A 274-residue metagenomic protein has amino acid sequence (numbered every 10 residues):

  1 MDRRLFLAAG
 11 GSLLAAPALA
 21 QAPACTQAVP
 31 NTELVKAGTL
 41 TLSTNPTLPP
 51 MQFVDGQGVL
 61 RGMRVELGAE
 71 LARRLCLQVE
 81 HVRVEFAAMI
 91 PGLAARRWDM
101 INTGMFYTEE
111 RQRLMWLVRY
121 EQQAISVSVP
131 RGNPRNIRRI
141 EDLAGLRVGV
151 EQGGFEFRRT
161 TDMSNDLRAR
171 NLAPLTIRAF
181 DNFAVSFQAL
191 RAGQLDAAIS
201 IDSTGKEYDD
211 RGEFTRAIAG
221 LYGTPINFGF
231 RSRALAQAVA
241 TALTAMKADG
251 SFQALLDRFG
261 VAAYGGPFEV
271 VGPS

Functional and structural regions predicted by a protein language model:
L5-Q21: N-terminal export signals
A22-C25, V65-R74, N133-P134, E141-F155 (+1 more regions): Extended ligand-binding regions for polar small-molecule ligands
P23-G104, A179, D249, R258: Extracytoplasmic small-molecule ligand-binding "clamshell" domains of the periplasmic binding protein/Venus flytrap
N45-T47, G56-V59, F106-Y107, P130-R135 (+2 more regions): Short coil/turn segments
P46, Q122-V129, D202, K206-T244 (+1 more regions): Periplasmic-binding protein-like
G68-L75, E156-A179, D209-D210: Ligand-binding cleft/hinge of the Venus flytrap
A69, R73, Q78-D142, E213: Acidic, polar ligand-binding/catalytic clefts
A88-P91, G104-R113, R159-D166, A189-Y222: A ligand-binding cleft/hinge motif common to bilobed small-molecule-binding domains
